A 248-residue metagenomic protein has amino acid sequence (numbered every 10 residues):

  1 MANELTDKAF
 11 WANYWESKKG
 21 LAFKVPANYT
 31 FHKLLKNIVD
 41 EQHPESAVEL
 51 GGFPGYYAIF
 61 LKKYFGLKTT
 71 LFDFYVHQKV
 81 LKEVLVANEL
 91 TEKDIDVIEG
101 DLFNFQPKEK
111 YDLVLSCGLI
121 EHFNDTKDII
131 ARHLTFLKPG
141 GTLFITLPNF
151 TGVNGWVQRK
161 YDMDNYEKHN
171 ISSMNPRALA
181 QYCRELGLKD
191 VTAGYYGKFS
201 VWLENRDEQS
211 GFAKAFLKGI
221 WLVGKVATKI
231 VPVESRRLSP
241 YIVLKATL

Functional and structural regions predicted by a protein language model:
M1-E109, L113, C117, I130 (+1 more regions): Conserved N-terminal segment of class I S-adenosyl-L-methionine
D7-Y29, F74, K79, N88 (+3 more regions): S-adenosyl-L-methionine-dependent methyltransferase catalytic module, highlighting the catalytic core
K62, G66, N124, K138: Short conserved AdoMet
G118-H122: A short His-aromatic
